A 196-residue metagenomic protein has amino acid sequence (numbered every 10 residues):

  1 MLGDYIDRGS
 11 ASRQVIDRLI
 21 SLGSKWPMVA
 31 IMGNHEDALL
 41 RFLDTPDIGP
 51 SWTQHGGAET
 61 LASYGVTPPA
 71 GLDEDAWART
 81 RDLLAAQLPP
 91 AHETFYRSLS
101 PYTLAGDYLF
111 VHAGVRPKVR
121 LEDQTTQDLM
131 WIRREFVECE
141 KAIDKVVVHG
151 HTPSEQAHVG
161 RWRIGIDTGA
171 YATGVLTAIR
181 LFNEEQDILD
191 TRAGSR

Functional and structural regions predicted by a protein language model:
M1-H55: Core catalytic region of metal-dependent phosphoesterases/phosphodiesterases, especially metallo-beta-lactamase-like
D44, E59-A62, V66, A70-G165 (+2 more regions): Acidic, His/Gly-enriched loop-helix segments that form or flank divalent-metal centers in metallo-dependent hydrolases
